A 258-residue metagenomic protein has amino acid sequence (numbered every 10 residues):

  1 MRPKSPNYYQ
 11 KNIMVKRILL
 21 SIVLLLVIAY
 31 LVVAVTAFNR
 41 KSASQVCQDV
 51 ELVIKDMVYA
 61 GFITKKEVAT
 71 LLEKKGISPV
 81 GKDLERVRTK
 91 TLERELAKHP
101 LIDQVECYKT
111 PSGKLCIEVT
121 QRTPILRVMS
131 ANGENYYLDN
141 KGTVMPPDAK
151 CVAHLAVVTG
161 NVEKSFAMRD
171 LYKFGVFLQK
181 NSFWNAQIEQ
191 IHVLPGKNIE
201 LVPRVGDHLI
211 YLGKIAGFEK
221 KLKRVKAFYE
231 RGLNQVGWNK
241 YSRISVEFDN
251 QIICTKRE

Functional and structural regions predicted by a protein language model:
M1-K66, P79, P195-E258: N-terminal positively charged amphipathic segments used for targeting/anchoring
P6, S21, P100-C107, Y136-M145 (+3 more regions): A short, terminal or domain-edge coil/loop segment
C47-D49, V87, P100, T110-K114 (+8 more regions): Extracytoplasmic
E51-V53, R86, Q104-Y108, K114-T120 (+7 more regions): Soluble periplasmic/extracytoplasmic beta-strand elements of cell-envelope proteins
D56-K98, A149-V176, G213, K223 (+1 more regions): Periplasmic/extracytosolic POTRA-like scaffold domains at the N-termini of outer-membrane and outer-envelope
K90-P124, N140-T143: Membrane-embedded segments
D103-Q104, K114, T123-R127, M145-P146 (+5 more regions): Short beta-strands and strand-coil junctions in structured, solvent-facing domains, enriched
E118-P195: Extracytoplasmic segments of membrane-associated envelope/inner-membrane machinery
